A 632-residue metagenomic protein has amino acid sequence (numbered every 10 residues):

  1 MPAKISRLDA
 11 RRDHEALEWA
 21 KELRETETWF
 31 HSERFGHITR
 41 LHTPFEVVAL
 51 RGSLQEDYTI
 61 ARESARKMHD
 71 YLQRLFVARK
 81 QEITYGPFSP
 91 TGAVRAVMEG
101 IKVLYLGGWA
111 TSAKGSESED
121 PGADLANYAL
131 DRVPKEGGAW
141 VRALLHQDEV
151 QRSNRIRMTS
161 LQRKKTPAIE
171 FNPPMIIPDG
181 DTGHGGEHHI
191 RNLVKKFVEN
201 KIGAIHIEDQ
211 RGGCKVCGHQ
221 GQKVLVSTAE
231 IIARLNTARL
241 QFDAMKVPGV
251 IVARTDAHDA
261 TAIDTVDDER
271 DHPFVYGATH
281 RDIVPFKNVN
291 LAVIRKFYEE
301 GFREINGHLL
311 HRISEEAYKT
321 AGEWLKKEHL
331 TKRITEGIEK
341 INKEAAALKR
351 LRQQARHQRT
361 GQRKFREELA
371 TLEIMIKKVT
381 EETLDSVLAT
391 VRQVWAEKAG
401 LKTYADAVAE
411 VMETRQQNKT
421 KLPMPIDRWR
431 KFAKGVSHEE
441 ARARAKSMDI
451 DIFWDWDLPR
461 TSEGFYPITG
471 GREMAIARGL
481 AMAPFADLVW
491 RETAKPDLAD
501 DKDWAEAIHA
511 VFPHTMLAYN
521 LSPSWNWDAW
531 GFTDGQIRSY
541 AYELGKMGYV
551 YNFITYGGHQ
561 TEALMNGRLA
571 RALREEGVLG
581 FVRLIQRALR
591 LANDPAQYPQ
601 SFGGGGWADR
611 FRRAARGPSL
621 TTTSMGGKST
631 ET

Functional and structural regions predicted by a protein language model:
M1-I5: N-terminal mitochondrial targeting presequence
E15-E18: Metal-dependent phosphohydrolase cores
T28-S53, D57, A61-V77, T84-Y519 (+8 more regions): Alpha/beta enzyme core
V275-Y276, E576-V578: Short, intrinsically disordered/low-complexity patches at protein termini and at juxtamembrane boundaries
S539-R571, G577-D609: Substrate-binding cleft of secreted/luminal carbohydrate-active enzymes
